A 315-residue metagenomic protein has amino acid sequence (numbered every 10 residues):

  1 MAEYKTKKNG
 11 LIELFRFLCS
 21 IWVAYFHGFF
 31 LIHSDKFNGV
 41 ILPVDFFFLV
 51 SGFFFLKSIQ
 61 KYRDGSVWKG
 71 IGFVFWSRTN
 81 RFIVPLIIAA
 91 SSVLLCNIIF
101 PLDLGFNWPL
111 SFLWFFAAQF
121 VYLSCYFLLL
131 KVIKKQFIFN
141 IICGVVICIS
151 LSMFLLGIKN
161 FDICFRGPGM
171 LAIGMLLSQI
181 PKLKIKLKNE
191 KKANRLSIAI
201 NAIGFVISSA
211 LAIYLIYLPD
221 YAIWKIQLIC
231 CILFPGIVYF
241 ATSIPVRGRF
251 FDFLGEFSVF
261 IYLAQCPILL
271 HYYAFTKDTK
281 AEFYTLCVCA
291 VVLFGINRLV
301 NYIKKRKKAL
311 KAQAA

Functional and structural regions predicted by a protein language model:
M1-L156, K192, I198, F257 (+1 more regions): Membrane-cytosol interface segments of multi-pass membrane proteins, especially ER/Golgi lipid-handling enzymes
I32-H33, I163, Y272: Short, solvent-exposed loop/turn elements at domain surfaces
L49, A89, L171, M175 (+1 more regions): Alpha-helical transmembrane segments of multi-pass integral membrane proteins
L56, V121-Y126, G174-I185: Internal transmembrane alpha-helix with an interfacial aromatic "cap," most often the third helix
K57, K61, L130, M175 (+2 more regions): Short glycine/serine- and small hydrophobic-enriched flexible loop segments
F115-Q119, I163-G167, Q227-L228, L286: Residue-level hotspots within the lipid-embedded alpha helices of multi-pass solute transporters
C143-S150, R166-G169, L228-F234: Alpha-helical membrane segments in multi-pass integral membrane proteins
S152-S178: Hydrophobic, aromatic-enriched interface-forming segments
